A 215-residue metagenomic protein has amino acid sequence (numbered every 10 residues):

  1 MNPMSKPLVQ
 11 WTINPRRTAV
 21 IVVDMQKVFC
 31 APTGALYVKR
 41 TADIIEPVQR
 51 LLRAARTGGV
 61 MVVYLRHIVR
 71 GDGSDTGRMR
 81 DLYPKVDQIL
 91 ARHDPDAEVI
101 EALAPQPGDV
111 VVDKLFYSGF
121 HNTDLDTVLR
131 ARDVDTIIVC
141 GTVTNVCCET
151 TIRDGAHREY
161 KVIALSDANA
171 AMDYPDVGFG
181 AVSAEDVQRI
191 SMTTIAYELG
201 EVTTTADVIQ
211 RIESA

Functional and structural regions predicted by a protein language model:
M1-A19, Q49-G58, R70, L82-A215: Active-site-adjacent betaalpha module
R16, G34-H67: A short alpha/beta connector and helix-capping loop motif
A19-M25: N-terminal nucleotide-binding beta1-loop-alpha1 segment
V22, L65, L165: Generic enzyme active-site microenvironment
Q26-V28, Y37, I68-G71: Short active-site-proximal "capping" loops at secondary-structure junctions
V28-A31, D72-S74, M172-Y174: Short acidic/His/Gly/Ser-rich catalytic and metal-binding motifs that mark active-site loops of diverse hydrolases
C30-T41, V177-V182: Acidic/histidine-rich helix-loop elements that form or flank divalent-metal/phosphate-binding sites at the catalytic
V62, H67-P84: Early exported N-terminus immediately downstream of N-terminal targeting peptides
